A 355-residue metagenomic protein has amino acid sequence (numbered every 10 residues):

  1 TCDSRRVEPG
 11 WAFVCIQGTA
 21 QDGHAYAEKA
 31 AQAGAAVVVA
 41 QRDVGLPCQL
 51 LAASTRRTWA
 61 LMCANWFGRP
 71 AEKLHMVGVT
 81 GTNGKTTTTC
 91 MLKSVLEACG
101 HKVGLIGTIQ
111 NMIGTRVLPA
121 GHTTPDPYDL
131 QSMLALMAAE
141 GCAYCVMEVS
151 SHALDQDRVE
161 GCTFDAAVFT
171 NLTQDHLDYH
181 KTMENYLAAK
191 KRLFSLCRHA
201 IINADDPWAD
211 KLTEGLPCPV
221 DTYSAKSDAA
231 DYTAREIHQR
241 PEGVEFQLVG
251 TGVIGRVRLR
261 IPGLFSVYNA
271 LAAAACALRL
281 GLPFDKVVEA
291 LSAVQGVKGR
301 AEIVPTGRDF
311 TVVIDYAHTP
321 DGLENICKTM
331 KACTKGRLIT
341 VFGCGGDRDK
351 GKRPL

Functional and structural regions predicted by a protein language model:
T1-L61, H199, T233-H238, P262 (+1 more regions): N-terminal leader/targeting and accessory segments in enzymes
G18-Q21, V297-G299, D321-L355: Active-site beta-alpha connecting loops in nucleotide-dependent enzymes
A31, A40-L46, D155, T163-T311 (+1 more regions): Acidic, Mg2+-coordinating active-site environments of NTP-dependent enzymes
A36-V37, G104, I201, D221 (+1 more regions): A structural signal for isolated positions on well-ordered beta-strands in alpha/beta enzyme cores
Q41, T82, T108, A225 (+1 more regions): Cofactor-binding loop segments of dinucleotide-utilizing enzymes, especially the Rossmann-like FAD- and NAD(P)+-binding
W59-A204, W208-P219, G250, L271 (+2 more regions): Phosphate-binding loop of NTP-binding sites
D315: Conserved phosphate/oxyanion-binding catalytic-loop motifs
